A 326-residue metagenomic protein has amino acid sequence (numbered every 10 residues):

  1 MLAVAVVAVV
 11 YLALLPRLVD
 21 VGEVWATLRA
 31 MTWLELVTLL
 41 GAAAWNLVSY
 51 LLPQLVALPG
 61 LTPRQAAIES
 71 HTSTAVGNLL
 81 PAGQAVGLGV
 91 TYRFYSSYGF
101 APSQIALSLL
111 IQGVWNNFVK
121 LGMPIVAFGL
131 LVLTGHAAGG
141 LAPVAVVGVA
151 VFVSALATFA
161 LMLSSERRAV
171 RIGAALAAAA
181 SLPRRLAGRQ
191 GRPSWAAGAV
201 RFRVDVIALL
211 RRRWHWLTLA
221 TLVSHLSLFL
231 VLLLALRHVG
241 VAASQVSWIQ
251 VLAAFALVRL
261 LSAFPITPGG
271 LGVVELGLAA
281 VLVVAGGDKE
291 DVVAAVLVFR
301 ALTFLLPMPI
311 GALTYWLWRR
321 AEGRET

Functional and structural regions predicted by a protein language model:
M1, A30-T38, I207-L219: Membrane-interface helix starts
M1-A26, S73-G188, L271-T326: Transmembrane helix-loop-helix hairpins in multi-pass inner-membrane proteins
V10, D20, S49-A57, T91 (+3 more regions): Hydrophobic/aromatic residues in alpha-helical transmembrane segments
G22-T27, Y95, G198-L210: A short amphipathic helical element positioned immediately N-terminal to and/or at the very start of a transmembrane
A42-L61, Q65-A66, N78-G89, A263-V274: Short helix-coil transition sites and intra-membrane helix breaks within transmembrane domains of multi-pass
L47-A75, L236-A254: Membrane-embedded helical hairpins/re-entrant loop segments and their flanking transmembrane helices within multi-pass
R203-L260: Transmembrane helical segments that form the transport core of multi-pass membrane transport proteins
A254-T267, F299-P307: Transmembrane helix-bundle signature of multi-pass secondary active exporters and lipid flippases
